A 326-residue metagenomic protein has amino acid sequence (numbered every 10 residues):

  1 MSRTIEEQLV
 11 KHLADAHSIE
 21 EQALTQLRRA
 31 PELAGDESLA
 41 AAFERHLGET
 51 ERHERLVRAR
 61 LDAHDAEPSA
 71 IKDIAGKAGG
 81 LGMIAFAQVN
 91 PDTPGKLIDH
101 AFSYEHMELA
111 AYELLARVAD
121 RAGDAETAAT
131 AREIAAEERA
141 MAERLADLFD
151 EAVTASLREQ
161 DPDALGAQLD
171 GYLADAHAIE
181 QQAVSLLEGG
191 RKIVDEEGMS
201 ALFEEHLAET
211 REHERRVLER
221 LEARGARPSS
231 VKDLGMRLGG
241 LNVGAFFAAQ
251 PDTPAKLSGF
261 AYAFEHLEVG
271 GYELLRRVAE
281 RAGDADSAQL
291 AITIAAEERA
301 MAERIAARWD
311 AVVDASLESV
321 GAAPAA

Functional and structural regions predicted by a protein language model:
M1-A326: Amphipathic alpha-helical hairpins
